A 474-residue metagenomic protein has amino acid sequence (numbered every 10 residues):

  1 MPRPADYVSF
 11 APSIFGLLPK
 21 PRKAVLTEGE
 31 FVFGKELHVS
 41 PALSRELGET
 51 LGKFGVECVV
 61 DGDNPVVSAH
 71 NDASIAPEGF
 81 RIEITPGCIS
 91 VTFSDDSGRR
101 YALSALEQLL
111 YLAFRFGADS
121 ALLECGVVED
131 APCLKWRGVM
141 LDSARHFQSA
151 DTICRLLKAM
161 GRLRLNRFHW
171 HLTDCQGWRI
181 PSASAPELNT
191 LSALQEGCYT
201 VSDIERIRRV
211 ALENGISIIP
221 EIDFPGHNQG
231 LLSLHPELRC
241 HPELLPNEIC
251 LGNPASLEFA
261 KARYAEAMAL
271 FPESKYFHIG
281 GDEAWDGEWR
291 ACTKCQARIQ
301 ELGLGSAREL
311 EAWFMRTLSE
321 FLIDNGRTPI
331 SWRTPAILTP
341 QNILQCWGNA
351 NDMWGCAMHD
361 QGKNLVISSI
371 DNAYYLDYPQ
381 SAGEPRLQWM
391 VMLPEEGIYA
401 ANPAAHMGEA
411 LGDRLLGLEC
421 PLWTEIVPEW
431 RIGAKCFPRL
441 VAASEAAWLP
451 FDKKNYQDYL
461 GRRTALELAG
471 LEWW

Functional and structural regions predicted by a protein language model:
M1-P132, T328-R333, L338, L460-W474: Acidic, contiguous N-terminal accessory segments
I14, I75-Y276, C292, A297-R298 (+3 more regions): Feature activates predominantly on carbohydrate-active enzymes
H169-H171, I219, H278, I330 (+2 more regions): Structural detector of well-ordered beta-strand residues that form the stable sheet scaffold of enzyme domains
W178-R179, H227-G230, G287-W289, T339 (+2 more regions): Extracytoplasmic/secreted cell-surface and envelope-processing proteins
G197, I249-L257, L304-A312, L344-Q345 (+3 more regions): Hydrophobic alpha-helical scaffolding
E213-N214, N325, Q361: Helix C-cap/helix->beta junction micro-motif
A265-C346, A350-A357: Gly/Pro-rich turn-and-neighbor structural signature
P329-T334, L338-N342, G348-W474: Flexible, acidic glycine-rich loops studded with aromatic residues
